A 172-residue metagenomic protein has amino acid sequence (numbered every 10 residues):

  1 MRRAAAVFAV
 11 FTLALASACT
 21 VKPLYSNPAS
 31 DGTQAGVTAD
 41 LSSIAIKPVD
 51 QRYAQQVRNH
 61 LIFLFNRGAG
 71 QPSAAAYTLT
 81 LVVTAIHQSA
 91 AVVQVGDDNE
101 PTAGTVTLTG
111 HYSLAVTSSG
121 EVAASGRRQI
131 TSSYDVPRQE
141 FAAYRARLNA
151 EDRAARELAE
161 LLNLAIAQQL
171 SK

Functional and structural regions predicted by a protein language model:
M1-C19: Sec-dependent bacterial lipoprotein signal peptides
L13-T38: Bacterial Sec signal peptide processing site at the extreme N-terminus
V21, R67-G68, Q88, Q168-K172: Short beta-strands and strand-coil junctions in structured, solvent-facing domains, enriched
G32-H87, E121: N-terminal segment of the mature soluble domain
P48-Q56, P101, F141-E157: Soluble non-cytosolic domains of exported or imported proteins
G68, P72-R127, S132-N149: Surface-exposed short loop/turn segments
S118, R145-K172: C-terminal/domain-edge helix-coil "capping" segments
